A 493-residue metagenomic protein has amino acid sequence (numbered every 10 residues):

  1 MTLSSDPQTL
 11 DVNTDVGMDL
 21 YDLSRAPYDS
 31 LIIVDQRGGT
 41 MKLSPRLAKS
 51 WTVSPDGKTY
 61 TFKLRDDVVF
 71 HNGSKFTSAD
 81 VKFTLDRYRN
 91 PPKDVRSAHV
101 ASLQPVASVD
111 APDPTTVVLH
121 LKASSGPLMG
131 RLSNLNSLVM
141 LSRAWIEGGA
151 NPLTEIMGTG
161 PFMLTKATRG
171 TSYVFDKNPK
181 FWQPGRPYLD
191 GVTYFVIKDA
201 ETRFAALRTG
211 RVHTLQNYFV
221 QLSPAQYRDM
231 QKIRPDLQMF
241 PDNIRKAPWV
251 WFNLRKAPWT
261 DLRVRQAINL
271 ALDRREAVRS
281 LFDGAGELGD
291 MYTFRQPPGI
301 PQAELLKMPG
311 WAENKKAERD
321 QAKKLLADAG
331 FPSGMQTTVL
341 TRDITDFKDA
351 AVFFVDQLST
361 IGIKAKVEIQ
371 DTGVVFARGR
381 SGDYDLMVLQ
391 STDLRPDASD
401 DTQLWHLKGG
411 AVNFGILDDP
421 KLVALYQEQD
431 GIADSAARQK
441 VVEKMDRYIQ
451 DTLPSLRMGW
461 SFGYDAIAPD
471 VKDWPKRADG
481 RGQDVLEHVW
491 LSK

Functional and structural regions predicted by a protein language model:
T2-P55, D86, E155-G158: N-terminal lobe/hinge region of extracytoplasmic solute-binding protein
D15, Y292-G299, G373-G431, R481 (+1 more regions): Acidic-aromatic pocket-rim loops
I33-G38, G130-P187, G191, D320 (+1 more regions): Gly/Pro-rich hinge or "lid" segments in bacterial periplasmic/extracellular proteins
K63, S97-A144, K166: Surface-exposed binding/hinge segments that line and control ligand-binding clefts or catalytic entry sites
S108-D110, T165-D176, T193-K256, R279: Extracellular/periplasmic solute-recognition and catalytic clefts
E287-L325, D346-D349: Structural transition elements
E313-K315, K364-V375, D400-P469, K493: Extracytoplasmic/peripheral linker and loop segments enriched in polar/acidic and small residues with frequent Thr/Pro
D465-K493: Long beta-strand-rich cores associated with HINT superfamily self-processing modules
